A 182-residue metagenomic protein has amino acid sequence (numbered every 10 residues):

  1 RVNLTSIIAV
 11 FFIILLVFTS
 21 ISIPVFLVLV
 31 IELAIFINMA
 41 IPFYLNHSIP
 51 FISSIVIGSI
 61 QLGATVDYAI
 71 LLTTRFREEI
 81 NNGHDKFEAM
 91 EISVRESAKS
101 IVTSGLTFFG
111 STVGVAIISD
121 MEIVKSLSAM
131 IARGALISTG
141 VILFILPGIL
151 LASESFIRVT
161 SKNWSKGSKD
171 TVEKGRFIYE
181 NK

Functional and structural regions predicted by a protein language model:
R1-A9: N-terminal membrane-entry
L4, S20-P24, V28, S53 (+8 more regions): Hydrophobic, aromatic-rich alpha-helical transmembrane segments and their membrane-interface anchor motifs
F11-L15, I37-S48, A98-S165: Hydrophobic, glycine/alanine-rich multi-pass transmembrane helices and their short helix-loop junctions in large
V17-F18, F26, L71-T73, T103-S104 (+1 more regions): Generic beta-strand/beta-sheet core signal
F18-T19, S48, N82-G83: Short coil/turn helix-boundary motifs
I21-T73, V141, L151, T160: Hydrophobic transmembrane alpha-helices and their membrane-interface caps in long multi-pass transport proteins
I60-T103: Cytosolic juxtamembrane regions of multi-pass inner-membrane proteins
K166-K182: Long, low-complexity, intrinsically disordered cytosolic termini of multi-pass membrane proteins
